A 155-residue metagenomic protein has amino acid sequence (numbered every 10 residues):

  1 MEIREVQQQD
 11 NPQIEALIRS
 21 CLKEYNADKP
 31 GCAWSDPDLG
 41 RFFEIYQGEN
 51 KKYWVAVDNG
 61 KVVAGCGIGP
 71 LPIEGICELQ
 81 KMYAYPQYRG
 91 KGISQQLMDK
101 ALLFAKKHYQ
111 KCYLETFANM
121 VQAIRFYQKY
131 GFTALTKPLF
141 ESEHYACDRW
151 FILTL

Functional and structural regions predicted by a protein language model:
M1-I3: Extreme N-terminal starter segment of soluble prokaryotic enzymes
E5-Q80, Y85-P86, M98-K100, F104 (+2 more regions): Acetyl-CoA-dependent GNAT
R89: Glycine-rich ATP-binding loop(s) of histidine-kinase-like ATPases
G92: Glycine-rich phosphate-binding loop
Q95: Residues forming the Rossmann-fold NAD(P)(H) cofactor-binding site
K106-H108: Short, surface-exposed connector motifs at secondary-structure boundaries
Q110-Y113, F117-L155: C-terminal "cap" of GNAT-fold acetyltransferases
